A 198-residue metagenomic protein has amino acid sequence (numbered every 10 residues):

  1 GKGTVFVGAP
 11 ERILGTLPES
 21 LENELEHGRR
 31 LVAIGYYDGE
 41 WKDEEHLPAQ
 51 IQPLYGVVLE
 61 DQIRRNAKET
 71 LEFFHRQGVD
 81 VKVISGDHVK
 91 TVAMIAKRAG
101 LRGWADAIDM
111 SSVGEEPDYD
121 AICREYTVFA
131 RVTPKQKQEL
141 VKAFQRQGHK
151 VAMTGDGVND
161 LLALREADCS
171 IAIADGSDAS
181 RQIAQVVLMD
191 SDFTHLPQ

Functional and structural regions predicted by a protein language model:
G1-A143, Q147, L161, D175 (+1 more regions): Cytosolic catalytic headpieces and adjacent flexible linkers of membrane translocases
L101, G157-Q198: Mg2+-dependent phosphoryl-transfer enzymes with acidic/Ser/Thr/Gly-rich catalytic loops
P134, G155-D156: Gly/Ser-rich catalytic serine loop of serine hydrolases
F144-A152, D168: Short beta-strand/loop segments at the ligand-binding rim of alpha/beta enzyme cores
